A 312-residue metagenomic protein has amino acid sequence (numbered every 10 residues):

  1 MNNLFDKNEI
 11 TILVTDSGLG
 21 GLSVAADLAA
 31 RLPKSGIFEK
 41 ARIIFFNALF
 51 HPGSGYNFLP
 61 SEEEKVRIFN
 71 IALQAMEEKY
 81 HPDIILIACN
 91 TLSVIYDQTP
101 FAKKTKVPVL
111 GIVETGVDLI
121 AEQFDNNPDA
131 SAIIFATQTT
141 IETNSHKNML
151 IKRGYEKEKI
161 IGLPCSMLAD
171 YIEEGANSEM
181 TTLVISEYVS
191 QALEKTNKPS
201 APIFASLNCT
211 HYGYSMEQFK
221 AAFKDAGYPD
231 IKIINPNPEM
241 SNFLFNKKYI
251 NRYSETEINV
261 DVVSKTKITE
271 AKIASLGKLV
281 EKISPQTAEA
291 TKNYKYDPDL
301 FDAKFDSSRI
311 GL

Functional and structural regions predicted by a protein language model:
M1-L312: Non-catalytic structural scaffold of enzyme domains
